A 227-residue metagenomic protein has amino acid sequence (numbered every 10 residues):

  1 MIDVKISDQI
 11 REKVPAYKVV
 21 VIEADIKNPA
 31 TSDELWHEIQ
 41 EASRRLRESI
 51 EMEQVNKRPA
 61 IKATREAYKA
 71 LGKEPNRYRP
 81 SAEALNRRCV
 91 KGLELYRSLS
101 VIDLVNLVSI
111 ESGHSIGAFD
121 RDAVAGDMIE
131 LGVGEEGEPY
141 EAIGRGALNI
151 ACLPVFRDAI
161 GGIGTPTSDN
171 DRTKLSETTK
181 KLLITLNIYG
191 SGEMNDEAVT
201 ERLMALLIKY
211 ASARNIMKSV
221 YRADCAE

Functional and structural regions predicted by a protein language model:
M1-E227: Charge-biased, low-complexity intrinsically disordered regions
